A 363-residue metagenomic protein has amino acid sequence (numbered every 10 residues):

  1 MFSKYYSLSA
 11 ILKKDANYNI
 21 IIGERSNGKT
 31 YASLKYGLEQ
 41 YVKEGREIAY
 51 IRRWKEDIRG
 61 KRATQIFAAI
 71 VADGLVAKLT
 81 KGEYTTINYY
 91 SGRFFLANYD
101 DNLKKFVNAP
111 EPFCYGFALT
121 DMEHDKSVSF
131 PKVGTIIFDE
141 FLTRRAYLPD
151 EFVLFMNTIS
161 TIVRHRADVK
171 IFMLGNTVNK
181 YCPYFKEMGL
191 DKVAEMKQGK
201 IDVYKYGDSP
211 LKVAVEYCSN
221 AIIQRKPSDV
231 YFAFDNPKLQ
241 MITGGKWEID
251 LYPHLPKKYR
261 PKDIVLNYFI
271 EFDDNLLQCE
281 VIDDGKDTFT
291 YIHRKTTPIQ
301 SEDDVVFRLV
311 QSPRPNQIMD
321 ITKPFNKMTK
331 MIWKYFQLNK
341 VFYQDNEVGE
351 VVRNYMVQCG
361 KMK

Functional and structural regions predicted by a protein language model:
M1-K363: Phosphate/NTP-binding elements of NTP-utilizing enzymes
